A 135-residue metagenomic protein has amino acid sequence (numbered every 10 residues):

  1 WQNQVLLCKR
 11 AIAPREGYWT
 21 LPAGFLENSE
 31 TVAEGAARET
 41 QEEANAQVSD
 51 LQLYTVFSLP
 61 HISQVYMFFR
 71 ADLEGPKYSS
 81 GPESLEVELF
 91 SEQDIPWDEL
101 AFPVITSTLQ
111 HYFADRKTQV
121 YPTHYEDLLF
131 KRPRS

Functional and structural regions predicted by a protein language model:
W1-T20, V48, Q52, L73: N-terminal strand-loop-strand
L26-H111, D115, Q119-Y121, R134-S135: Unchanged
Q119-L129: Short, flexible loop/turn segments with low-complexity composition
